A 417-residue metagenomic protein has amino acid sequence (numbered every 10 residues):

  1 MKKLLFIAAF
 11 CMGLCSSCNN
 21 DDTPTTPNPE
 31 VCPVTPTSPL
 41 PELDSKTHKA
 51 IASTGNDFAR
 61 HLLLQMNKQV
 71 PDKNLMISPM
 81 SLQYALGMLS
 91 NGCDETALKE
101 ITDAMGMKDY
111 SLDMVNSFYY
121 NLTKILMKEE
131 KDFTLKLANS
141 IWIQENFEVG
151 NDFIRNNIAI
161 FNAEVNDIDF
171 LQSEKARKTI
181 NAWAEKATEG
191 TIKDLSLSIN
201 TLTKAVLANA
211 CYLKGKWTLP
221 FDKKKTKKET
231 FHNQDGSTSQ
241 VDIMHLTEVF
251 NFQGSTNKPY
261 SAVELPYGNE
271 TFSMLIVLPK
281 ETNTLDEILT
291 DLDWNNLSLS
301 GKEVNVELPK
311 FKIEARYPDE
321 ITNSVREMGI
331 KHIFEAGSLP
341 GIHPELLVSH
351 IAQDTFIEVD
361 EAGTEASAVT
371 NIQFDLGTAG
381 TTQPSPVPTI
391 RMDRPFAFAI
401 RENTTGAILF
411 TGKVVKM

Functional and structural regions predicted by a protein language model:
L4-A8, P29-T37, I342-E345, I351-E358 (+5 more regions): Non-catalytic interaction/Regulatory regions outside core domains
L4-F6, G13, C18-F170, V414: Detector for small/aliphatic-rich hydrophobic stretches
P79-Q83, T201-A205, T405: Short alpha-helical patches at coil-to-helix transitions and adjacent helical residues in well-structured domains
A97-I101, T284-D286, A315-Y317, S367 (+1 more regions): Extracytoplasmic/secreted cell-surface and envelope-processing proteins
L98-I101, D152-I154, T218-K223, D286-L289 (+1 more regions): Short, solvent-exposed loop/turn and secondary-structure capping segments
L112-I276, G301-T381: Non-catalytic, conformational "gating/processing" segments within enzyme and secreted inhibitor domains
L207, P259-E270, L275-V277, T381-M417: Extended hydrophobic
P279-S300: Internal alpha/beta scaffold segment
